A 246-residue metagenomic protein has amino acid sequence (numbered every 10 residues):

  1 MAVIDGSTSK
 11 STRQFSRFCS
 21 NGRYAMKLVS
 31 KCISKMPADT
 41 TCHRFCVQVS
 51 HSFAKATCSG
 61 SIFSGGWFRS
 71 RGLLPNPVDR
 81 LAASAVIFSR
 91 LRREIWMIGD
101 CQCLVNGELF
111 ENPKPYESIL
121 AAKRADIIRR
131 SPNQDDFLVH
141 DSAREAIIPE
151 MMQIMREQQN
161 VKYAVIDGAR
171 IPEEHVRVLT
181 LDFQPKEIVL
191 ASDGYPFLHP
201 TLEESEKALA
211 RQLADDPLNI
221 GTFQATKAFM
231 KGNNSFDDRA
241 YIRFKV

Functional and structural regions predicted by a protein language model:
M1-V246: PP2C/PPM-type serine/threonine phosphatase catalytic domain
